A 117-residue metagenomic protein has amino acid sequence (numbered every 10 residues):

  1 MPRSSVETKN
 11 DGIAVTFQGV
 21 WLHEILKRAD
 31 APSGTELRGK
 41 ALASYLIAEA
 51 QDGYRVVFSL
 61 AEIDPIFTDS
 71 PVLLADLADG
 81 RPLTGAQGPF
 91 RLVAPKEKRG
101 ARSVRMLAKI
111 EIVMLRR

Functional and structural regions predicted by a protein language model:
M1-R117: N-terminal intrinsically disordered, low-complexity segments enriched in P/E/S/T
